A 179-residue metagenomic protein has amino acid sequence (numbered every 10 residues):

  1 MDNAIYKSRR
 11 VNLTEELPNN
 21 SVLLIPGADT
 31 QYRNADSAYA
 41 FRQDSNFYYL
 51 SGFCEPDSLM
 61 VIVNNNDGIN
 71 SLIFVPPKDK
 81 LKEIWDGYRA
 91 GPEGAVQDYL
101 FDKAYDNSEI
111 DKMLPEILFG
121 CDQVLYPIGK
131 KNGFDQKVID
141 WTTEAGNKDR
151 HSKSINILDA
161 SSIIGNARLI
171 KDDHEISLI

Functional and structural regions predicted by a protein language model:
M1-L178: A composition/biophysics-driven feature that prefers long, compositionally simple stretches
